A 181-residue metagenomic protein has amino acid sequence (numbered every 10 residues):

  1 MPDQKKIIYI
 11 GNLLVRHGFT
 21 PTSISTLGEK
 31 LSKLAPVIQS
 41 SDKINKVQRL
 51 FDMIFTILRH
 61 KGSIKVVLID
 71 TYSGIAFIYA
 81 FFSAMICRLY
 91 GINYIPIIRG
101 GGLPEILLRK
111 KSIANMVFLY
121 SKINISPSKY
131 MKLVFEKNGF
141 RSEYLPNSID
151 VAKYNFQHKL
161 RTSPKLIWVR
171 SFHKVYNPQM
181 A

Functional and structural regions predicted by a protein language model:
M1-D42, G91: N-terminal subdomain of nucleotide-sugar transferases
M1-P2, E136, S148-S163: Acidic anion/phosphate-binding donor-loop and adjacent secondary structure in glycosyltransferase catalytic cores
I8-I10, H158-A181: Conserved donor-binding/catalytic core segment of Leloir-type glycosyltransferases
T20-I24, Y79, I123-S128, N147: Replace "coordinates the UDP/GDP/TDP-sugar" with "coordinates nucleotide-activated sugar donors
K43-Y90, R109-S112, M116: An amphipathic, basic-hydrophobic alpha-helix
T71, S128-Y130: Helix N-cap/beta->alpha junction signal
T71-A76, I92-R109, Y120-I123: A short, histidine- and acid-enriched strand-loop-helix "catalytic/donor-clamping" loop that lines the nucleotide-sugar
M131, P146-N155, S171-H173: Short beta-strand->alpha-helix junction loop in the catalytic core of nucleotide-activated group-transfer enzymes
